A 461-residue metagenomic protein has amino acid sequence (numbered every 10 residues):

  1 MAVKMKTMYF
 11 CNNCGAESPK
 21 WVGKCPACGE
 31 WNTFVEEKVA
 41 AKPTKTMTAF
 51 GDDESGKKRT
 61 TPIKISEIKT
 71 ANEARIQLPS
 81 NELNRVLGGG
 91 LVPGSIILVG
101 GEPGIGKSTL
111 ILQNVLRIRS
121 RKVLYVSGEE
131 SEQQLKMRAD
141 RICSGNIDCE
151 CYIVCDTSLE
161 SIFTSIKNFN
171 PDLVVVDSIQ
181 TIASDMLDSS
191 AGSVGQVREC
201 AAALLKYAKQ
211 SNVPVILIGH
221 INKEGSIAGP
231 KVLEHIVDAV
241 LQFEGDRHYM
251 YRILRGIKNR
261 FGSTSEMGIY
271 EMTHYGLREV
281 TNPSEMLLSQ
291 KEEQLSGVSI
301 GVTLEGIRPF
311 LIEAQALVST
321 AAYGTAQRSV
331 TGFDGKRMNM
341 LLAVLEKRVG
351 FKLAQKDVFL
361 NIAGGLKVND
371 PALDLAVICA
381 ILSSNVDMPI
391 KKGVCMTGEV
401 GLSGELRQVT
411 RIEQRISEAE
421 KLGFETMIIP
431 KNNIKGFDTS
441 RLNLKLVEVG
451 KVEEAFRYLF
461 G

Functional and structural regions predicted by a protein language model:
V3-K6, F10-N13, E17-N84, V92-L98 (+7 more regions): Peripheral, non-AAA+ core regions of ATP-driven protein-machinery
E102, G128: P-loop (Walker A) phosphate-binding loop of NTP-binding proteins
V123-S127: Conserved RecA-like ASCE P-loop NTPase motor core of nucleic-acid helicases/translocases
E132: Divalent metal-dependent catalytic cores for phosphoryl transfer on phosphate-bearing substrates
